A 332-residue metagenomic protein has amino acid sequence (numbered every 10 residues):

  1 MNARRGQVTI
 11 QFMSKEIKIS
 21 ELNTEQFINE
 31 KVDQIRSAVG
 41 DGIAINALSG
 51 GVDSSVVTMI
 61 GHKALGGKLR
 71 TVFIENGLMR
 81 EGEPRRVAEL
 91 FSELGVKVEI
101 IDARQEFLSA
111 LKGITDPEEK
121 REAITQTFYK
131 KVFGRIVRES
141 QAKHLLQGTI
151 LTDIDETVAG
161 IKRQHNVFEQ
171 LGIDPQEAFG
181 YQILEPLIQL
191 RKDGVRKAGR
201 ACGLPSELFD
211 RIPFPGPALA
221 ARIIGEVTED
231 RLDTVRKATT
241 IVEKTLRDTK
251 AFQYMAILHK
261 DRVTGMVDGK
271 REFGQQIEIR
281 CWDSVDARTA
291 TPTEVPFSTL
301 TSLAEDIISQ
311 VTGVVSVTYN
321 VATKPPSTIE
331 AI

Functional and structural regions predicted by a protein language model:
M1, V8-I45, L69, V87: Active-site-adjacent "lid"/gating segments
E21-I28, V32, R36, G40-I43 (+5 more regions): Flexible helical/loop "lid" subdomain adjacent to adenine-nucleotide binding pockets
A38, G42-A88, Q105, T149 (+1 more regions): ATP-dependent adenylation/pyrophosphate-handling site
N46, I100-I101, L145-Q147, E185 (+1 more regions): General beta-strand structural signal in soluble alpha/beta enzymes
A47-S49, V56-I60, E81-R86, S109-T115 (+2 more regions): Short acidic, glycine/serine/threonine-rich loops at helix termini
L65-L69, M79, L94, L108-A198 (+5 more regions): Active-site adenylate/phosphate-handling loop in enzymes that bind or generate adenylated species
K68-R70, K97-E99, Q182, E207 (+1 more regions): Conserved beta-strand segments of alpha/beta enzyme cores
E226-S316, V321-I332: Basic, glycine-rich polyanion-binding accessory segments appended to enzymes
